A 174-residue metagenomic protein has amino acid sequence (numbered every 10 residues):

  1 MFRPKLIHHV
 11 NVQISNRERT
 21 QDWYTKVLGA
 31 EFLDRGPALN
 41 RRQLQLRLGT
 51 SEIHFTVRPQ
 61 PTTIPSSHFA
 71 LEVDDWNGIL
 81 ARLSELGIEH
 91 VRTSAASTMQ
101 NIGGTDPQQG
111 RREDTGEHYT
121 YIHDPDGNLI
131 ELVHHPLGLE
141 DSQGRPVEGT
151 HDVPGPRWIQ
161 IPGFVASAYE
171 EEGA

Functional and structural regions predicted by a protein language model:
F2, N11-I53: Core segments of cupin and vicinal oxygen chelate
I7, S66-H68: Eukaryotic phosphotyrosine signaling hubs
R17-E18, F69-L129, H135-D141, R157-A174: Vicinal oxygen chelate
A38-R42, T63, D114-H118: Short acidic/glycine-enriched loop/turn segments that link adjacent beta-strands
G49-I53, P61-T63, D74-I79: Short, charged/polar surface micro-motifs in flexible loops or helix N-caps
I53-F55, L132: Generic preference for hydrophobic
G144-G155: Short, compositionally biased
